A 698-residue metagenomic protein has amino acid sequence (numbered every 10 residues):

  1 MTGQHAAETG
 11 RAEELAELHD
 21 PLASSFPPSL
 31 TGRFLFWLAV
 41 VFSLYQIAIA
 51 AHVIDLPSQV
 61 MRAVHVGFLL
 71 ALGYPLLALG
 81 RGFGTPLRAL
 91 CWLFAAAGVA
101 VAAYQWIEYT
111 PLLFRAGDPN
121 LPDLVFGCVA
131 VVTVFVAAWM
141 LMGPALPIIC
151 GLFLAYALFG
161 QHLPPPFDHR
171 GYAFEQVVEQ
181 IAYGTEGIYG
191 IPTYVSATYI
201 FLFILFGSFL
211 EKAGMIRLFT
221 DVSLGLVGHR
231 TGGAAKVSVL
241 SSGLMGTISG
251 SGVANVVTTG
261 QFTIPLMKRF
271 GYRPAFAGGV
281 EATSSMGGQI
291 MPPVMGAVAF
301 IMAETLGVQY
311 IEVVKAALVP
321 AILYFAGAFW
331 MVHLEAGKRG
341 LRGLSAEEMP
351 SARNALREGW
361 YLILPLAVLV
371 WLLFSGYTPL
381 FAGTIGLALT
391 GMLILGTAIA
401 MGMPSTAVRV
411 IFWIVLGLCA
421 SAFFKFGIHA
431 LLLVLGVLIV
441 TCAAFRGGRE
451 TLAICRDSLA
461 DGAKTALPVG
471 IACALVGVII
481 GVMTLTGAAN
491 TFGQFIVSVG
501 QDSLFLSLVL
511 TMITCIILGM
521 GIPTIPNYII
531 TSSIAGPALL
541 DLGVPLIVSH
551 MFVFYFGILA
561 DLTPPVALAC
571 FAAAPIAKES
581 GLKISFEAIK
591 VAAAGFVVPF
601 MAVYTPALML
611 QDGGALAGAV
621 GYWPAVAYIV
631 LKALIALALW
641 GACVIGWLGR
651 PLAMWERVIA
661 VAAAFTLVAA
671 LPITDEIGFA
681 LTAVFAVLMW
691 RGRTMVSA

Functional and structural regions predicted by a protein language model:
M1-F114, L124-C128: Conserved, well-structured core domains of diverse proteins
T2-R33, L318-K464, L568-V668, R693: Long, contiguous bundles of hydrophobic transmembrane helices that form the permeation core of multi-pass
G80-F83, A102-G117, L141, Q161-E175: Transmembrane alpha-helix boundary signature
L121-V125, E186-Y199, G225-S238, F270-F276 (+5 more regions): Membrane-interfacial loop-to-helix junctions in multi-pass transporters
D123-F126, D168-Q180, T193-A197, K315-P320 (+4 more regions): Loop-to-transmembrane alpha-helix initiation sites
V136, M140-L141, G151-P166, F174-V178 (+7 more regions): Core transmembrane alpha-helical segments of multi-pass membrane transporters/permeases
G207-E211, S242-S251, T283-Q289, L373 (+5 more regions): Transmembrane alpha-helix interface/packing and boundary motifs in multi-pass membrane proteins, characterized by
T220-G288, V294-I301, G307, T524-F556 (+1 more regions): Hydrophobic transmembrane alpha-helices that form the pore/transport pathway of multi-pass ion and small-solute
